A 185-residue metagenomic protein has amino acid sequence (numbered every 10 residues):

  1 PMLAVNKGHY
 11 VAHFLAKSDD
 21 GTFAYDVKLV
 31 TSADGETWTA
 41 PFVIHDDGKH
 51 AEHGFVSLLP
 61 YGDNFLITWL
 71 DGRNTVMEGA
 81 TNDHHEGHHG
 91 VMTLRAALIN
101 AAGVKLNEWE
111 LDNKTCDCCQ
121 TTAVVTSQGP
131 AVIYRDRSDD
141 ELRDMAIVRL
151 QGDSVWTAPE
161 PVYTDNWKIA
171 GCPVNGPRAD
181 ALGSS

Functional and structural regions predicted by a protein language model:
P1-S185: Extracellular, repeat-based ectodomains that mediate carbohydrate processing or recognition
